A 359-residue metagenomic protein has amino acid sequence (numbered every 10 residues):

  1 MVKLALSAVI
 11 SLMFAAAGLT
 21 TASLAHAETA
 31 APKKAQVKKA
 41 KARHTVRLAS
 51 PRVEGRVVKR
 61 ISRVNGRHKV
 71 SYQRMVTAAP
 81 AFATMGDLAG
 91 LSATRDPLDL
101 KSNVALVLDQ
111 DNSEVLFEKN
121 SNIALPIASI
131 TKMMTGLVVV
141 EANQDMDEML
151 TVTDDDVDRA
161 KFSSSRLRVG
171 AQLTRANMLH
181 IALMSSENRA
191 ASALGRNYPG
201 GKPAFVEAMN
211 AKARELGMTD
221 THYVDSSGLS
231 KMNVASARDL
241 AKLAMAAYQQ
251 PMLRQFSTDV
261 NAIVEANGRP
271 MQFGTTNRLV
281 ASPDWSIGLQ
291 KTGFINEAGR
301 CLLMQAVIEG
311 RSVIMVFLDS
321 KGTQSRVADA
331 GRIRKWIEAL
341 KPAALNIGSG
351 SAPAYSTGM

Functional and structural regions predicted by a protein language model:
M1-K101, A339-M359: N-terminal secretory targeting signals
A16, T20-T21, P126-T131, L137 (+14 more regions): Alpha-helix boundary/interfacial micro-motifs
A25-A27, R168-V169, G274, I333: Short, hinge-like loop/turn segments at secondary-structure boundaries
L48, R52, I61-R238, K242-P251 (+1 more regions): Active-site-adjacent loops and short helices of periplasmic peptidoglycan-processing enzymes
M218, H222, G228-M359: Domain-terminus/edge residues, biased toward the C-terminal soluble/receptor-binding domains of extracytoplasmic
